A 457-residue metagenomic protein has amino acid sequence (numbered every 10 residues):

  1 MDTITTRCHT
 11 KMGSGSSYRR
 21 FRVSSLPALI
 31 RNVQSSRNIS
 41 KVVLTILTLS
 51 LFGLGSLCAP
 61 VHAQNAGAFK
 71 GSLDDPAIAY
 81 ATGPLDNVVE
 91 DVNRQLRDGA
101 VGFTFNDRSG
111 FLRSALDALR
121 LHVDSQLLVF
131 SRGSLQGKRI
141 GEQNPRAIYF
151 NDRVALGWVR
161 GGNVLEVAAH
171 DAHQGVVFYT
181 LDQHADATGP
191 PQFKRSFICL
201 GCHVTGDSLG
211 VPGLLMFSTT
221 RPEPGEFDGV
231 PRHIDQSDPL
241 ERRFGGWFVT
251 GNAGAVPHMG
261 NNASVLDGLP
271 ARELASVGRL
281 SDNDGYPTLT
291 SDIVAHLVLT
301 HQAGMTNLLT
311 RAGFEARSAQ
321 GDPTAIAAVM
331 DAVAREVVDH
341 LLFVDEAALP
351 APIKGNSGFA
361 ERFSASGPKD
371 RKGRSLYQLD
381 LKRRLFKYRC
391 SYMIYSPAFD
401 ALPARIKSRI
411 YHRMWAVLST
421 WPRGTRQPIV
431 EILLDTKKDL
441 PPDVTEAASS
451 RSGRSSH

Functional and structural regions predicted by a protein language model:
M1-S40: N-terminal secretory signal peptides that target proteins for export/translocation
V43-S56: Bacterial N-terminal signal peptides
L57-A63: Sec/Tat signal peptide C-region and signal peptidase I cleavage site
N65, G157-E346, L385-G453: Sequence context surrounding c-type heme c attachment/ligation sites in exported
G67-G162, A169: N-terminal alpha-helical interaction blocks
V337, D345-K354, E361, Y377: C-terminal catalytic/scaffold cores in eukaryotic proteins
G355-D380, A398: Acidic, glycine-enriched catalytic cores built around paired aspartates
